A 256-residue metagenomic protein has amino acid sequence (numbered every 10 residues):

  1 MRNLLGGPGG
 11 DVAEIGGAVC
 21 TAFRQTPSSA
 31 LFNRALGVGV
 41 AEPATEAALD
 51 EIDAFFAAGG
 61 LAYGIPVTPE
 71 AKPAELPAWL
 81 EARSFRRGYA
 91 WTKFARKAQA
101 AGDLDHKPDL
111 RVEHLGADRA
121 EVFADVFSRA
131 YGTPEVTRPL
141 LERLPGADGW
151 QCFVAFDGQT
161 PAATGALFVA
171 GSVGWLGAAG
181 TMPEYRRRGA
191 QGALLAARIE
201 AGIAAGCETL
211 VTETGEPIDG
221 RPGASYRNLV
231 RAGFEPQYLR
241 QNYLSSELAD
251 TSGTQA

Functional and structural regions predicted by a protein language model:
M1-A54, K72, T137, L141: N-terminal charged segments
L4-D11, G60-L61, G88-A90, L144-V154 (+2 more regions): A short helix-loop-beta-strand connector motif used in the catalytic cores of GNAT acetyltransferases and, in some
D11-G17, P69-R86, G149-A163: Conserved beta-hairpin
S28-V40, A163, S172-P183, N242: Conserved acetyl-CoA binding element of GNAT-fold acetyltransferases
L36-G39, W91, K97-P139, W175 (+2 more regions): Short amphipathic alpha-helix that is part of the acyltransferase structural core
A41-G116, T212-E213, I218, P222-V230 (+1 more regions): Acyl-donor-binding surface of acyltransferase catalytic domains
T45-D53, A178-T181, R187-A204, R227 (+1 more regions): Conserved acetyl-CoA-binding loop-helix of GNAT-fold acetyltransferases
P134-E184: A conserved beta-strand-loop-helix scaffold within acyl/acetyltransferase catalytic domains
